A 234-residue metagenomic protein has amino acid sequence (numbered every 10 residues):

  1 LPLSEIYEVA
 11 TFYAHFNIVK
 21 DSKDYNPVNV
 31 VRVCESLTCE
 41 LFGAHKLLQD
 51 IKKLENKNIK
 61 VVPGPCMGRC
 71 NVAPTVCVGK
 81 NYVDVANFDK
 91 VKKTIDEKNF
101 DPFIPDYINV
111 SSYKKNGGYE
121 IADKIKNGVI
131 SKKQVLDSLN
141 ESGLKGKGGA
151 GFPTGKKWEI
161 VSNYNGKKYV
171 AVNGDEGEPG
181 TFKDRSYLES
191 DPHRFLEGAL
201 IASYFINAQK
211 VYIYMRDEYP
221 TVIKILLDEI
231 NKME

Functional and structural regions predicted by a protein language model:
L1-E234: Feature of Fe-S/electron-transfer and energy-metabolism proteins that preferentially highlights extended coupling
